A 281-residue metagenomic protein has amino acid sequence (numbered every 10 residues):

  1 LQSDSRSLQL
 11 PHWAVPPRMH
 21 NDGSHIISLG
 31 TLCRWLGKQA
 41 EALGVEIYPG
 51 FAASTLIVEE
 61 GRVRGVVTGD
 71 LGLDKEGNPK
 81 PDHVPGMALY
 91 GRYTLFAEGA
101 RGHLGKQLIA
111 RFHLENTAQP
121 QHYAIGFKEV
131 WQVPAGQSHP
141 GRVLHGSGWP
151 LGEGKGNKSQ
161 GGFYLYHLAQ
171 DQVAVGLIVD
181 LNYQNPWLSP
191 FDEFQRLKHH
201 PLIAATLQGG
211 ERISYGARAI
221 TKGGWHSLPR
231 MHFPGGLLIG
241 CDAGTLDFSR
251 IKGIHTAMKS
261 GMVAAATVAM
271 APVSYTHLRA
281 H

Functional and structural regions predicted by a protein language model:
L1-K75, P85-F96, H103-K106, H113 (+5 more regions): Conserved N-terminal/central alpha/beta ligand/cofactor-binding core
I109-L114, D192-E193: Short secondary-structure boundary/capping segments
R111, I125-N157, K222-G224: Flavin-dependent oxidoreductases
K155-G216, G253-H255, V273: Conserved FAD/dinucleotide-binding core of flavoprotein oxidoreductases
R218-I239, G244: FAD-binding beta-loop-beta segment adjacent to the flavin cofactor pocket
A243-H255: Glycine-rich phosphate/pyrophosphate-binding beta-alpha loops
A257-Y275: Internal hydrophobic alpha-helix adjacent to the cofactor/substrate pocket in enzyme cavities
T276-H281: Conserved small/polar residues in nucleotide/adenosyl-binding loops
